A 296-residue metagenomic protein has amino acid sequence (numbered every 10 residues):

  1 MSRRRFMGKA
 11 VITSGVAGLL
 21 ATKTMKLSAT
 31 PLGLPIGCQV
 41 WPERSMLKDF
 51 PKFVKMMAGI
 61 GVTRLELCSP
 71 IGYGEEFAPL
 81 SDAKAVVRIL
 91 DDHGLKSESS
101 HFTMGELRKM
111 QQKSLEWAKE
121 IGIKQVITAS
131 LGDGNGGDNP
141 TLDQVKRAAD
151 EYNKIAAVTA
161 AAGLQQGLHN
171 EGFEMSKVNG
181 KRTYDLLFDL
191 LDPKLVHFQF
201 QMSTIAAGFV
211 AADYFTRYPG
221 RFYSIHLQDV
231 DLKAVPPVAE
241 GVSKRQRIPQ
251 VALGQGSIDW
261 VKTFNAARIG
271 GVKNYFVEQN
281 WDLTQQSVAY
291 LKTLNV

Functional and structural regions predicted by a protein language model:
M1-S14: N-terminal secretory signal peptides and thylakoid transit peptides that target proteins across membranes
T22-K48, K55: C-terminal segment of N-terminal export signals and the immediately downstream linker at the start of the mature
C38, L67, T128, L168 (+3 more regions): Conserved beta-strand positions
C38, M57, L90, A118 (+4 more regions): Conserved, mostly hydrophobic/aromatic
E43-D49, S69-S81, F102-Q111, G134-N139 (+5 more regions): Acidic-and-aromatic substrate-binding clefts and catalytic sites of carbohydrate-active enzymes
S45-M57, R108-W117, F209-F215, W260-T263: Short, acidic/polar
T63, L67-A160, L164-Q165, T204 (+1 more regions): Structural motif corresponding to the early beta-alpha repeats
T159-A252: Acidic/histidine-rich catalytic cores of soluble enzymes
